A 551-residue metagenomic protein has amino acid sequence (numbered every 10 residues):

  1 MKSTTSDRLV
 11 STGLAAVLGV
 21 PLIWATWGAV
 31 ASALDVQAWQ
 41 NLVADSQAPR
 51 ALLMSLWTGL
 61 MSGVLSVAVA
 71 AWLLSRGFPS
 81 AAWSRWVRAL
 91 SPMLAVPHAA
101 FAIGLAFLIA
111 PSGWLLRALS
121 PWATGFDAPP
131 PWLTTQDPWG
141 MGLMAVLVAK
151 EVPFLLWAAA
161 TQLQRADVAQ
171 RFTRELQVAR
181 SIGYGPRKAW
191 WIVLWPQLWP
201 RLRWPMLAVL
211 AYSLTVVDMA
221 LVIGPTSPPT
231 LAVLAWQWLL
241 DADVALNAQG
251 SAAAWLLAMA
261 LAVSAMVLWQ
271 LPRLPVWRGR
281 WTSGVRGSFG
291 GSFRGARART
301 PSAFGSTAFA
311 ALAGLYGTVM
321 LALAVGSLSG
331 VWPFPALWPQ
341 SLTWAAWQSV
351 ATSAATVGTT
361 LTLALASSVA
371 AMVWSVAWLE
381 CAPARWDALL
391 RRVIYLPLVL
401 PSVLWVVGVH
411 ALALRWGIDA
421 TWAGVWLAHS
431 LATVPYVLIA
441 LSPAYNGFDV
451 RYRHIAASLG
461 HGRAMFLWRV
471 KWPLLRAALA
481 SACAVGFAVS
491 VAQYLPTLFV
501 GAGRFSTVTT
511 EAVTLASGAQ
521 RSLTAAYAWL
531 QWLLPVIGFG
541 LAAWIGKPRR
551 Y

Functional and structural regions predicted by a protein language model:
K2-L34, A44-Q164, Q197, R201-D218 (+11 more regions): Membrane-water interface segments at the C-terminal ends of transmembrane alpha-helices in multi-pass inner-membrane
D35-A38, S227-L240, L337-S349, G503-S517: Short hydrophobic, aromatic-rich alpha-helical segments embedded in or entering the lipid bilayer of multi-pass
P79-A82, Q164-T173, Y184-P186, T226-P228 (+7 more regions): Juxtamembrane helix-boundary/capping and inter-helix hinge elements in multi-pass membrane proteins
S112-Q136, L163-T173, D241-N247, G279-G291 (+1 more regions): Short, flexible, glycine-rich and Lys/Arg-enriched loop motifs at helix boundaries that contact anionic partners
A166, Q170, Q270-R278, F448-R451 (+1 more regions): Membrane-interface capping segments at transmembrane-helix boundaries
D167-L198, H454-L475: Short helix-to-coil transition segments within interhelical loops that connect adjacent transmembrane helices
V217-I223, P229, V233-M259: Membrane-core helix-loop-helix motifs of multi-pass transport proteins
L271-G305: Alpha-helical transmembrane segments of integral membrane proteins
